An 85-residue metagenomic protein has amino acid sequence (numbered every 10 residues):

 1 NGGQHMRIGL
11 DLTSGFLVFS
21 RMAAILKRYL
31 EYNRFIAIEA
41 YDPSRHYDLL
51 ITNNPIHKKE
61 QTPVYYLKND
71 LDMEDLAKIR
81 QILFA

Functional and structural regions predicted by a protein language model:
N1-A85: C-terminal structured domains
